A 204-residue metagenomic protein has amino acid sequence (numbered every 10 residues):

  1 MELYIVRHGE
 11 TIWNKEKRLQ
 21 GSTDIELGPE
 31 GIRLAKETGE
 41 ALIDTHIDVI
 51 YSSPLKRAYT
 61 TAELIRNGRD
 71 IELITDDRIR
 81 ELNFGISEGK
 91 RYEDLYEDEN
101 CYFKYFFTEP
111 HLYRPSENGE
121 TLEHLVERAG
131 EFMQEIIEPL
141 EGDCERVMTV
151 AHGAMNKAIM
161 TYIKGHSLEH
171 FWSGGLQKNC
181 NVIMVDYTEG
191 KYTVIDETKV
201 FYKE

Functional and structural regions predicted by a protein language model:
M1-Y4: Extreme N-terminal starter segment of soluble prokaryotic enzymes
E10-T60, E117-G130: Loop-to-helix element that buttresses phosphate recognition and phosphoryl-transfer chemistry
T11, M155-N156: Short active-site segment of divalent metal-dependent hydrolases/proteases that encodes the spacing between
G39-F103: Phosphate-coordination/substrate-recognition cap region in phosphate-metabolizing enzymes
A41, L64, G68, E135 (+2 more regions): Active-site catalytic microenvironments for nucleophilic, acid-base chemistry
T75, F84-Y96, E138-E145, T161-E204: Acidic, low-complexity terminal tails and accessory targeting/binding regions of phosphate-metabolizing enzymes
F103-H124: Short glycine/proline- and acidic residue-enriched helix-loop micro-motifs that form flexible lids or anion-recognition
H152: Short basic (Lys/Arg) and small-residue
